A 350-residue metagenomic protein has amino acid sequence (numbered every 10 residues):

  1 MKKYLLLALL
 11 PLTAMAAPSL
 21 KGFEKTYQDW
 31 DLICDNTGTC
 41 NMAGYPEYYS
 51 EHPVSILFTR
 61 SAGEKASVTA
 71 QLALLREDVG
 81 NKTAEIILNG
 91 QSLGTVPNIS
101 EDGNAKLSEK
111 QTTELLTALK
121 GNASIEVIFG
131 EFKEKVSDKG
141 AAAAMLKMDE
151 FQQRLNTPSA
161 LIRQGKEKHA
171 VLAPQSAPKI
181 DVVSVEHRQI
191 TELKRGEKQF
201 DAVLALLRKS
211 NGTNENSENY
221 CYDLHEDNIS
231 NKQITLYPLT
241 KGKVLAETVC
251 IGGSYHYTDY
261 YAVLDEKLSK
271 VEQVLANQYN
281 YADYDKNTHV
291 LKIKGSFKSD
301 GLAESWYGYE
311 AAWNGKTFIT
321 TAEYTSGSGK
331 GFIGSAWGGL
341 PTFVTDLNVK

Functional and structural regions predicted by a protein language model:
Y4-T13: Sec-dependent N-terminal signal peptides
A17-Y222, Q233-L236, T240-K241, S254: A generic "folded-domain core" signal
V79, S254-Y257, L302-S305: Short, solvent-exposed loop/turn segments at conserved positions within beta-propeller repeat blades
S210-C221, Y261-V274, A312-I319: Surface-exposed loop/turn elements that mediate protein-protein interactions on large endomembrane-trafficking
N219-K243, K267-N280: N-terminal secretory-pathway/extracellular module detecting exported/lumenal segments and adjacent signal-anchor/first
Q233-T235, Y260-Y261, Y307-A311: Hydrophobic/aromatic beta-strand elements that line small-molecule binding cavities or substrate pockets in beta-rich
L239-V249, N287-S296: Acidic/hydrophobic-patterned starts of short beta strands in beta-sheet-rich repeat architectures
E272-K350: Short aromatic loop motif centered on NTY/YTY
